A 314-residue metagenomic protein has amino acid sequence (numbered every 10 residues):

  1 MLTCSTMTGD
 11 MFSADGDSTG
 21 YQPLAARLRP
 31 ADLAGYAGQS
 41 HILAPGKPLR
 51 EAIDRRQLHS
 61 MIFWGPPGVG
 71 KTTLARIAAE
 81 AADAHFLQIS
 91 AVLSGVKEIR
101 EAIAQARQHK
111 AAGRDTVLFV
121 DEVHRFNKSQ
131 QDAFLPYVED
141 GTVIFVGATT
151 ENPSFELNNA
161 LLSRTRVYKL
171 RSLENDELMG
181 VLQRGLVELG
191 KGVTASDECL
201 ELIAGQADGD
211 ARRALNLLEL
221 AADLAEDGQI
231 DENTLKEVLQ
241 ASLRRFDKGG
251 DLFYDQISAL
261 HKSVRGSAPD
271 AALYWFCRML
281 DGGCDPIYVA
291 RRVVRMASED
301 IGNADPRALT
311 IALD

Functional and structural regions predicted by a protein language model:
T8-D17, E51-I89, A104-R107, L135-P136 (+1 more regions): Walker A/P-loop
S18-P66, Q105-Q108, A272: Pre-Walker A (pre-P-loop) alpha-helix and adjacent loop at the N terminus of AAA/AAA+ ATPase modules, a conserved
I42-G46, A84-T116: Short glycine-rich substrate-engagement loop in P-loop NTPases that contacts/grips substrate
I53, H124-S163: Conserved catalytic/switch belt of AAA+ P-loop NTPases
A84, N158-S172: A short helix-turn-beta junction within AAA+ P-loop NTPase domains corresponding to the substrate/partner-engaging
S90-V92, R166-M179: Conserved AAA+ ATPase "SRH/arginine-finger" region at the nucleotide-binding site
E201-Q206, R212-E226, N233-Q240, S258-K262 (+2 more regions): C-terminal helical "lid" of AAA+/P-loop NTPase domains
G266-L273, R278-D314: Terminal-proximal interaction/regulatory segments of ATP-powered molecular machines
